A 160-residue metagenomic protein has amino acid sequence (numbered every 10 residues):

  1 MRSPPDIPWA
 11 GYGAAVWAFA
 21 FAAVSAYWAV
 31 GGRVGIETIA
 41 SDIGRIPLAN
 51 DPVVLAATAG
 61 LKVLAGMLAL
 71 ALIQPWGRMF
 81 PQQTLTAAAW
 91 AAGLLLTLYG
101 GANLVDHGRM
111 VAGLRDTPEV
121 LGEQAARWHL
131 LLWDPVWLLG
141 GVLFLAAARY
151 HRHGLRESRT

Functional and structural regions predicted by a protein language model:
M1-G44: Transmembrane alpha-helical insertion/packing segments
A20-G32, L94-V111: C-terminal TM-helix exit segments that contain a strictly Trp-centered aromatic cap at the helix terminus
I39-I43, L104-H129: Interfacial non-cytosolic loop connecting adjacent transmembrane helices
I39-L61, P135: Transmembrane alpha-helix entry/boundary detector in multi-pass membrane proteins
T58-M67, L132-A147: Hydrophobic cores of alpha-helical transmembrane segments in multi-pass inner/ER membrane proteins, independent
A71-L94: Loop-to-transmembrane helix junctions at the membrane interface
I73, G77, M110, F144-T160: Cytosolic juxtamembrane helix at the C-terminal end of the final transmembrane segment
A87-A88, V120-G140: Individual transmembrane alpha-helices with interfacial aromatic-anchor signatures
